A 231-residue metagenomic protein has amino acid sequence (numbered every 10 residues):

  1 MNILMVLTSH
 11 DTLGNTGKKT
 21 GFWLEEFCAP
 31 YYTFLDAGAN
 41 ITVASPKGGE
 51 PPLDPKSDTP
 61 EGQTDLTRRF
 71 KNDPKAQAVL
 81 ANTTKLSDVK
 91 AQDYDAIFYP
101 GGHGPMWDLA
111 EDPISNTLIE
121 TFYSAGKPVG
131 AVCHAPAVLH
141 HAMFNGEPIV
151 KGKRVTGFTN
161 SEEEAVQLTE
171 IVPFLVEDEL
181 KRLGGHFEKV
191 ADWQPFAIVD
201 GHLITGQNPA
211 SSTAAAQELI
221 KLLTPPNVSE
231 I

Functional and structural regions predicted by a protein language model:
M1-A125, A137-I231: Extended, subdomain-level signal for the structured scaffold at the beginning of enzyme domains
V129: Conserved, well-structured core segments that form or line functional sites
C133: Alpha-helical segment proximal to the catalytic Tyr-Lys
